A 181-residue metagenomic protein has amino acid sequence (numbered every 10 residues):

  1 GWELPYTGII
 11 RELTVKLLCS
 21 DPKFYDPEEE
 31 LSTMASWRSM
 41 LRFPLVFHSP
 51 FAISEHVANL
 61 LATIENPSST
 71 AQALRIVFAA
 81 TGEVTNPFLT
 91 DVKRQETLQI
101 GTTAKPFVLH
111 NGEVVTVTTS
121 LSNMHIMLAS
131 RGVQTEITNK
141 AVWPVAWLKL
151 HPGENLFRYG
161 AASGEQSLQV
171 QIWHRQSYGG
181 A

Functional and structural regions predicted by a protein language model:
G1-D26: Short beta-strand and beta-hairpin "edge-sheet" elements
P27-A181: Intrinsically disordered, low-complexity segments enriched in serine, threonine, and glycine
